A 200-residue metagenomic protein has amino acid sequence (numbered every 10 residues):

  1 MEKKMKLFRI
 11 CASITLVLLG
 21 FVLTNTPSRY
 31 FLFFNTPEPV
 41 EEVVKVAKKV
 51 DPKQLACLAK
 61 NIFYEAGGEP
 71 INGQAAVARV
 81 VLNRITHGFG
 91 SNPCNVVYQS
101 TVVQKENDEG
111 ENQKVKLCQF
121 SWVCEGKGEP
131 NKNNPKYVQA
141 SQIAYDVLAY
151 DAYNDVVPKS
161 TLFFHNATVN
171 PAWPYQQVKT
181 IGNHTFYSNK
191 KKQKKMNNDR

Functional and structural regions predicted by a protein language model:
M1-F8: Short, Lys/Arg-rich N-terminal segment immediately upstream of the first membrane anchor
R9-T26: Hydrophobic membrane-insertion alpha-helices, especially the h-region of bacterial N-terminal signal peptides
V22-R200: Bacterial extracytoplasmic/cell-wall-associated proteins, especially those involved in peptidoglycan
